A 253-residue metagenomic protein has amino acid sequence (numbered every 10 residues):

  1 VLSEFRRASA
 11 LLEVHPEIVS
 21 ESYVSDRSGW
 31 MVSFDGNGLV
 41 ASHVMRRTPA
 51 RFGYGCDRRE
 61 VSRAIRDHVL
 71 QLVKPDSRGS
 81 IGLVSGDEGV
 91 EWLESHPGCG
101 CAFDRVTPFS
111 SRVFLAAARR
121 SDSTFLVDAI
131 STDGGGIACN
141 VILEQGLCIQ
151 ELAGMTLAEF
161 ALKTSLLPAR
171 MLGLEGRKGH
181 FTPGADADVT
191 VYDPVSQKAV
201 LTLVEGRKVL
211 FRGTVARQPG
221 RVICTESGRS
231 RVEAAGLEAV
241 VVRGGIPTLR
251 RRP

Functional and structural regions predicted by a protein language model:
V1, G100-P108, G136, G154: Hydrophobic alpha-helical scaffolding
V1-H96, V106-L126: Histidine/acidic residue-rich metal-binding segments in metalloenzymes
E21, C101, R105, S131: Short catalytic-loop micro-motif centered on adjacent basic/acidic residues
S25, C56, C99-C101, C139 (+2 more regions): Generic recognition of cysteine residues
W92, R119-V127, G134-P253: Active-site microenvironment of metallo-dependent hydrolases
H96-C101, L167: Short, basic, glycine/proline-bearing loop/turn elements
